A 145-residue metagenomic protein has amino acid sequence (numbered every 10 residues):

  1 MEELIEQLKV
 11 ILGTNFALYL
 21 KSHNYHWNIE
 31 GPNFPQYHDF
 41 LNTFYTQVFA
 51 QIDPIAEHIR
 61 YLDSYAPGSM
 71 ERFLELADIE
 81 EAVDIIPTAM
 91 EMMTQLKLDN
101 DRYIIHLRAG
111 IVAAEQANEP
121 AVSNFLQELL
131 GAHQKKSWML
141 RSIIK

Functional and structural regions predicted by a protein language model:
M1-E3, L18-T43, H106-A121: Helix-loop segments that flank and shape redox-cofactor active sites
E2-I5, K9-L12, F16, N42-Y45 (+5 more regions): Short amphipathic alpha-helical segments with heptad-repeat character
L4, D53, E57, A77-Q127: Acidic/histidine-rich alpha-helical segments that form the ligand environment of transition-metal centers
V10, T14-K21, N28, A66-S69 (+4 more regions): N-proximal short alpha-helices
L12, Y19-S22, H26, I52 (+5 more regions): A structural signal for well-ordered alpha-helices, especially hydrophobic packing surfaces of coiled-coils
W27-G31, Q36-D39, S64, G68 (+2 more regions): Generic structural "secondary-structure junction" signal
P35, N42-Y45, F49-D53, A113-L130 (+1 more regions): Charged, amphipathic alpha-helical segments and their flanking helix caps
Q36-R72, L140-I143: Conserved alpha-helical segments that form or flank metal/cofactor-binding pockets of metalloenzymes
